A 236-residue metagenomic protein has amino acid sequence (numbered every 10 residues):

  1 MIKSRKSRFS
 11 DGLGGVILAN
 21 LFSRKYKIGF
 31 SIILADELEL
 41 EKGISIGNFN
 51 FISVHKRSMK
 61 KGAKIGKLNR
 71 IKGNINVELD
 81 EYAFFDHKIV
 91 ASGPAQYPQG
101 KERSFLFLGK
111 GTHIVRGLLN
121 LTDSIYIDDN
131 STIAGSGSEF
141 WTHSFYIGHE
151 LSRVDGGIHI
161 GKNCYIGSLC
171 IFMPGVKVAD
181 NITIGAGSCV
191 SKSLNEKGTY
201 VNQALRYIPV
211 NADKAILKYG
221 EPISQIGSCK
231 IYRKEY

Functional and structural regions predicted by a protein language model:
M1-F140, I158-M173, D180-N181, N195-K197 (+1 more regions): Domain-scale signature associated with acetyltransferase and cell-envelope carbohydrate enzymes
I89, S144, S188: Flexible, active-site-proximal loop/turn residues at the rims of small-molecule/cofactor binding pockets and catalytic
P98, H143-V154: Short, flexible, glycine-rich and Lys/Arg-enriched loop motifs at helix boundaries that contact anionic partners
V176, S188, L194: Short beta-to-alpha loop/turn elements within the nucleotide-binding domains of ABC transporters
T183-C189: A generic "structured core" feature
C189-V190, L205: Conserved sequence/active-site signature of Rossmann-fold short-chain dehydrogenase/reductase
Y200: Conserved active-site beta-strand element of glycosyltransferases/polysaccharide synthases
